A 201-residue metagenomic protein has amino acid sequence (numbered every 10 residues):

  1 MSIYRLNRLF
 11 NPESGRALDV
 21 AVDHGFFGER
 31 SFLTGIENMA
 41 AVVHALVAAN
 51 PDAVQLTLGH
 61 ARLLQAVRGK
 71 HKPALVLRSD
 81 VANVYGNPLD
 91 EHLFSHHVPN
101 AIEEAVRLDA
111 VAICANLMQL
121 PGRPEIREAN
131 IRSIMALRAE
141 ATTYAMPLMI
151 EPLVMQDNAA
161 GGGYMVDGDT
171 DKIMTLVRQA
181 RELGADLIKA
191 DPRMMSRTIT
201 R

Functional and structural regions predicted by a protein language model:
M1-P12, L18: N-terminal basic/disordered segments at the start of proteins
A17-K70, A74-Y85, L89-R201: Alpha/beta enzyme core
